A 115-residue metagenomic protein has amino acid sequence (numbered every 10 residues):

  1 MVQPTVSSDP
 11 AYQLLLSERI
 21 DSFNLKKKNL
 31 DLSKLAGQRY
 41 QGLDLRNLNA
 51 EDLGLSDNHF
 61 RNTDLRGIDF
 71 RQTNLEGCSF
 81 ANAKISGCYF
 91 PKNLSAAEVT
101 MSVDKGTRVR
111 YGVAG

Functional and structural regions predicted by a protein language model:
M1-T5, G115: Terminal targeting and flexible regions in eukaryotic proteins, enriched in but not limited to LRR-containing proteins
A11-Q13, S17-G115: Tandem repeat scaffolds
